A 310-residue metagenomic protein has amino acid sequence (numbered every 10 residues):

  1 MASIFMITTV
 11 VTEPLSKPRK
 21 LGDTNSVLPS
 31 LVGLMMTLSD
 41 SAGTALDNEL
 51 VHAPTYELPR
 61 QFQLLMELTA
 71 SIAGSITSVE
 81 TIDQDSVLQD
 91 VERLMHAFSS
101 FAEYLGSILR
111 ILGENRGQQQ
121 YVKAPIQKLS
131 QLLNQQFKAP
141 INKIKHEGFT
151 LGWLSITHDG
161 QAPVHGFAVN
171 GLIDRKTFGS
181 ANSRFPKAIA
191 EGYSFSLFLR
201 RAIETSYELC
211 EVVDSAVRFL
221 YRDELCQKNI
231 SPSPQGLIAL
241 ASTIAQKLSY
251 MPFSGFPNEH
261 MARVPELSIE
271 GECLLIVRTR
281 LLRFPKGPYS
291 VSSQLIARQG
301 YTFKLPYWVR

Functional and structural regions predicted by a protein language model:
M1-L88, G117-R310: Acidic, Ser/Thr/Gly/Pro-rich intrinsically disordered interaction regions
V91-L132: Flexible secondary-structure boundary motifs
